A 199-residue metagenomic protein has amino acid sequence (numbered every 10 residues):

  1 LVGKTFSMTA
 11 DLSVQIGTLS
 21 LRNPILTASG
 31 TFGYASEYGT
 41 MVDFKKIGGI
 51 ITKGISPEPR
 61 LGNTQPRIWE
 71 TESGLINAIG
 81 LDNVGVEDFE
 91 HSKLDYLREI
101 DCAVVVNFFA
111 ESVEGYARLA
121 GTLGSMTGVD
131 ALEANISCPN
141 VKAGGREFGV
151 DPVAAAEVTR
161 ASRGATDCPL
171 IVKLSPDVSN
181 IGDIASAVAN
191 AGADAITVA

Functional and structural regions predicted by a protein language model:
K4-V104, F109-E111: N-terminal capping/small domains of soluble enzymes
V113-A199: Alpha/beta enzyme core
